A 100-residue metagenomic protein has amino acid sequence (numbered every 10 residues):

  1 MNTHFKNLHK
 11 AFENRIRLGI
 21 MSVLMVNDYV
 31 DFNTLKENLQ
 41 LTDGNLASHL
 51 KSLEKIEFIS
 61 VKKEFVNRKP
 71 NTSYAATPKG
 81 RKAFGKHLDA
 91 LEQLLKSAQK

Functional and structural regions predicted by a protein language model:
M1-N2, L41: Short gly/ser/thr-rich secondary-structure transition/capping motifs
N2-F5, R81-K100: Amphipathic alpha-helical dimerization/coiled-coil segments that flank or bridge DNA-binding/regulatory modules
N7-N45, N67, S73-A75: N-terminal helix-turn-helix DNA-binding core of bacterial DNA-binding proteins
H49: Residues within the DNA-recognition helix of helix-turn-helix
V66-H87: Basic, amphipathic "hinge/linker" alpha-helix immediately C-terminal to the N-terminal HTH DNA-binding motif
